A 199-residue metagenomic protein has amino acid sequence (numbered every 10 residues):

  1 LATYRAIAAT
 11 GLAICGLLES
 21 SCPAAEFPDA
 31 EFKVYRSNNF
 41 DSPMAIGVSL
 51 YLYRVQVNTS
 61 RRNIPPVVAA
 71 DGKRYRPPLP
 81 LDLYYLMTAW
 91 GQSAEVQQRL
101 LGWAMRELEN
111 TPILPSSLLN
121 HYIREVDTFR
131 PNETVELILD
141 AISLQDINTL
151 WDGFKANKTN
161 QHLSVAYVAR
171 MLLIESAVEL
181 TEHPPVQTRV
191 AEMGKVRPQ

Functional and structural regions predicted by a protein language model:
L1-A24, R74-N132, L172-Q199: Charged, amphipathic alpha-helical segments and their flanking helix caps
L1-P65, Y122-E125, F129, E133 (+1 more regions): Small/polar-rich, solvent-exposed N-terminal microdomains that initiate assembly or binding
V34-R36, A69-A70, T149-D152: Short structured motifs
S42-P43, G72-L79, N157-Q161: Short glycine/proline-enriched loop/turn "hinge" motifs that connect secondary-structure elements and lie
V48, L81-Y85, L163-Y167: Hydrophobic residues positioned within well-ordered beta-strands of beta-sheet architectures
Y51-W90: Active-site-adjacent structural patch at catalytic or cofactor/ligand-binding sites
Y53, V168-L172: Structured loops at beta-to-helix junctions and adjacent beta-edge loops in soluble globular domains
R99, N110-V168: Acidic-leaning, charged glycine-interspersed low-complexity segments
